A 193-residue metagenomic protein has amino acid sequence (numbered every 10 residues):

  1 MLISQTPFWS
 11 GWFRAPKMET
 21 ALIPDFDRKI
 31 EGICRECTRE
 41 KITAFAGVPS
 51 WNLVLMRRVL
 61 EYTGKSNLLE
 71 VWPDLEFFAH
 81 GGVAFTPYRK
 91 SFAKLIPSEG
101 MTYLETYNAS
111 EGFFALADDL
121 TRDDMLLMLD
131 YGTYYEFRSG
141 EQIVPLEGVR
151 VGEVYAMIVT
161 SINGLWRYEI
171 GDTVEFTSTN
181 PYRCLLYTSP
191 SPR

Functional and structural regions predicted by a protein language model:
L2-S189, R193: Active-site glycine/GP-rich loop and adjacent strand/helix microenvironment that borders small-molecule binding pockets
